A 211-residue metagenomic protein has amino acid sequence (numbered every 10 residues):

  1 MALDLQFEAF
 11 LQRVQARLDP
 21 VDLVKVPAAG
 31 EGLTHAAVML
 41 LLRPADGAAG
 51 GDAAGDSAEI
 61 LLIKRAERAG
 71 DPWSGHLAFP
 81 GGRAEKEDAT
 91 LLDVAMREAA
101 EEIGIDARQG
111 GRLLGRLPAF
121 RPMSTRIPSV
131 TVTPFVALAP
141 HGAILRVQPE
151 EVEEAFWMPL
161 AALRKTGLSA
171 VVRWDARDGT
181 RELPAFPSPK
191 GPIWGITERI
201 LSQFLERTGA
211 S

Functional and structural regions predicted by a protein language model:
M1-F79, R83-A143, A161, R173-S211: N-terminal leader/linker segments that precede catalytic domains of diphosphate-processing enzymes
L145-A162: Acidic, glycine-rich loop-and-strand cores that form catalytic or ligand-binding grooves in diverse globular domains
P149, G167, L205: Short, flexible helix/strand-to-coil boundary loops that buttress conserved ligand/catalytic motifs in alpha/beta
L163-V171: A mid-sequence, solvent-exposed acidic-amphipathic segment
